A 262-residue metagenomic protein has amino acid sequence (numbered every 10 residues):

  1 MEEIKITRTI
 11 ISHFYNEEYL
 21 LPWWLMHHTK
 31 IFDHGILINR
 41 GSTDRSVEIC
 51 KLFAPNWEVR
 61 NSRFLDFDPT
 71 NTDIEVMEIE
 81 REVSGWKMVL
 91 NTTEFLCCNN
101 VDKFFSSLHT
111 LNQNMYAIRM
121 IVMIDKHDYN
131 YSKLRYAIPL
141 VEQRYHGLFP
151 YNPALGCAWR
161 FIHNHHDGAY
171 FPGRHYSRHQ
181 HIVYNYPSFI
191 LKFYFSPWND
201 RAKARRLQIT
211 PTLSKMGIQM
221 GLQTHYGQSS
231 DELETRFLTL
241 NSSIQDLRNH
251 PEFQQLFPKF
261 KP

Functional and structural regions predicted by a protein language model:
K5-M26, G41: Active-site beta-to-alpha loop of glycosyltransferases that engages the nucleotide-sugar donor
T9-I11, H34-I36, E58: A structural signal for isolated positions on well-ordered beta-strands in alpha/beta enzyme cores
W23, E48-L90: Active-site-proximal specificity loops/subdomain of glycosyltransferases
T29: Gly/Ala-rich phosphate-binding loop of Rossmann-like dinucleotide-binding domains, activating on the conserved
D33, P55, T93: Receiver (REC) domain switch/active-site residues of two-component response regulators
D33-G41, S62: Short beta-strand/loop segment that forms part of the nucleotide-sugar
R40, L90-T92: Active-site acidic Asp-centered loop
P69-M77, C97-P262: Catalytic-site signature of metal-activated, phosphate-bearing donor transferases, centered on the GT-A/GT-A-like
